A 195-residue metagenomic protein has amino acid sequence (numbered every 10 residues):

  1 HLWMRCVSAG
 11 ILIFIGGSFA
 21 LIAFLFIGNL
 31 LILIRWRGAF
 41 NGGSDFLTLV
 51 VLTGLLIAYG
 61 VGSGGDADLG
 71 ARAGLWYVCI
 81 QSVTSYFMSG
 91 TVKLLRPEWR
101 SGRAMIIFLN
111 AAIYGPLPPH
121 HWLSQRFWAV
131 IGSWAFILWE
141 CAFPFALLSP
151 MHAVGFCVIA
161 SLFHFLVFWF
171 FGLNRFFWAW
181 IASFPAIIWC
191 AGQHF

Functional and structural regions predicted by a protein language model:
H1-F195: Alpha-helical membrane-anchoring segments
